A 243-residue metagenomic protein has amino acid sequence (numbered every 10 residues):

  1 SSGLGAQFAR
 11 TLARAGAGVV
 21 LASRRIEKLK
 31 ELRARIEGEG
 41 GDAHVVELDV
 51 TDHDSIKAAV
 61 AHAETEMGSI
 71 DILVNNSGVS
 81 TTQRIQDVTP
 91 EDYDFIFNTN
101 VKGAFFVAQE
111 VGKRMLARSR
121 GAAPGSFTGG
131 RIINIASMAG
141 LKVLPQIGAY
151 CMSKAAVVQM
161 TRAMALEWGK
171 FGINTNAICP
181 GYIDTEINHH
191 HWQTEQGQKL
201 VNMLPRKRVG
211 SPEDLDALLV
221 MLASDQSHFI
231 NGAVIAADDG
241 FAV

Functional and structural regions predicted by a protein language model:
S1-S2: Conserved glycine-rich cofactor-binding loop
I26, L48-A59, P90, E213-D214: The beta1-alpha1 cofactor-binding region of Rossmann-like NAD(H)/NADP(H)-dependent oxidoreductases
M67, R208-A237, A242: C-terminal substrate-recognition "lid" of short-chain dehydrogenase/reductases
R84-I85, D92-F97, N188, L200: Substrate-binding pocket helix/loop in short-chain dehydrogenase/reductase
A108, S153, T161: Active-site helix of classical SDR
K113, L166-K170, H228: Alpha-helical segment proximal to the catalytic Tyr-Lys
S137: Residue(s) in the substrate-gating loop at a strand-loop-helix junction that position the organic substrate next
